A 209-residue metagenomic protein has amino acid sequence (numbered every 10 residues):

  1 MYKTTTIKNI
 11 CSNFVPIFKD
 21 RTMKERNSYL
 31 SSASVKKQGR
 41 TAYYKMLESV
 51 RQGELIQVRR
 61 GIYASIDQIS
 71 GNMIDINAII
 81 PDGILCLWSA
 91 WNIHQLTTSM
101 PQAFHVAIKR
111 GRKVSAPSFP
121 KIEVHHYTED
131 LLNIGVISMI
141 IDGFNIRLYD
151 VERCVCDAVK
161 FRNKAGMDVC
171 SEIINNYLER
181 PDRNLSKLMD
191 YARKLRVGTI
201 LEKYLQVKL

Functional and structural regions predicted by a protein language model:
Y2-K19: Short, positively charged and aromatic/hydrophobic N-terminal segments
F14-S34: Short amphipathic alpha-helical interface segments
N27-K37, K45, V50, V58 (+1 more regions): Nucleic-acid-binding surface
